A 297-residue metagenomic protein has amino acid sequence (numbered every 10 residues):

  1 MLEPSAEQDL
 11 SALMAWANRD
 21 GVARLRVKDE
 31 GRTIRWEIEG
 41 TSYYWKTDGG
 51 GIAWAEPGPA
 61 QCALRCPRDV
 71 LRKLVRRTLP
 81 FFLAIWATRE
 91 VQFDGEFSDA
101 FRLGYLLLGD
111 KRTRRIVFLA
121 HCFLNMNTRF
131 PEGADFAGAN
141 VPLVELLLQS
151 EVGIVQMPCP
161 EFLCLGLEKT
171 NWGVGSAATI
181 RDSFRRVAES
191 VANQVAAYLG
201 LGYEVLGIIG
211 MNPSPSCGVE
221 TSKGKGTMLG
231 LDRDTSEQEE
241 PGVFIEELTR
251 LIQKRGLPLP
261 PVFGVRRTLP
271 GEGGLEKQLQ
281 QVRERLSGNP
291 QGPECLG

Functional and structural regions predicted by a protein language model:
M1-T113: Feature captures hydrophobic
E37, A120-H121, I208-P213: Short beta-strand segments
A55-W86, I180, F184-E220, K225: Mid-chain, well-packed structural core segment of small domains
R114, S150, I154, F162-G200 (+1 more regions): Divalent-metal-activated hydrolytic enzyme cores
R114-R115, N125-G138, E220, G224-K225 (+1 more regions): Residues lining hydrophobic/aromatic ligand-binding pockets adjacent to catalytic sites
L124-N125, N212-G218, L269-P270: Gly/Ser/Thr-rich loops at beta-strand to alpha-helix junctions that form or flank small-molecule/cofactor-binding
R129-A139, M228-P241: Glycine- and acidic-residue-enriched helix-capping/strand-helix junction motifs
A134-E151: Short catalytic helix/loop segments, enriched in acidic residues and glycine and frequently bearing histidine
